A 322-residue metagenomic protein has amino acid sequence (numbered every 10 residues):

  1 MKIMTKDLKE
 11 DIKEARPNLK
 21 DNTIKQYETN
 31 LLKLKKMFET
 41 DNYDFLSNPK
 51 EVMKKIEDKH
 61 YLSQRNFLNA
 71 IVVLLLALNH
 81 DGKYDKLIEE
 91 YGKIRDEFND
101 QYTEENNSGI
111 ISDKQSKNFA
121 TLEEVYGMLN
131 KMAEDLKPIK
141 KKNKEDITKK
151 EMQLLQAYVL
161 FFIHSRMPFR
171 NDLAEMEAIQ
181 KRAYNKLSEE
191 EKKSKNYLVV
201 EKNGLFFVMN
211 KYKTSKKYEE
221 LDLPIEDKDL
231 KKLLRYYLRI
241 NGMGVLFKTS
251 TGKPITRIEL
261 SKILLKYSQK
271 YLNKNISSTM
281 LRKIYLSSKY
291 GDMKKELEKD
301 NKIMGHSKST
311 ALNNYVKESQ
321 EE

Functional and structural regions predicted by a protein language model:
K9, K13-F98, M280-K283: Non-catalytic DNA-binding core/recognition domains of DNA-processing enzymes
I24, Q64, L260, D300 (+1 more regions): Helix-turn-helix DNA-binding helix
L78, Q153-L154, F162-K192, D292-K295 (+1 more regions): A short, glycine-centered helix-capping/turn motif at helix boundaries that positions DNA-contacting or catalytic
Y84-K142: Flexible interdomain linker/hinge and immediately adjacent N-terminus of the catalytic tyrosine-recombinase domain
Y126-D172: Basic, Lys/Arg- and aromatic-enriched nucleic-acid-binding interface segment
M176-D227: Conserved tyrosine-mediated DNA breakage-rejoining catalytic core shared by Y-recombinases
K216, E220-K274, T279-M280, Y285 (+1 more regions): Active-site/catalytic core of tyrosine-dependent DNA strand-transfer enzymes
K274-N275, M293-V316: Short, polar N-cap/turn motifs at the start of nucleic acid-interacting alpha helices
